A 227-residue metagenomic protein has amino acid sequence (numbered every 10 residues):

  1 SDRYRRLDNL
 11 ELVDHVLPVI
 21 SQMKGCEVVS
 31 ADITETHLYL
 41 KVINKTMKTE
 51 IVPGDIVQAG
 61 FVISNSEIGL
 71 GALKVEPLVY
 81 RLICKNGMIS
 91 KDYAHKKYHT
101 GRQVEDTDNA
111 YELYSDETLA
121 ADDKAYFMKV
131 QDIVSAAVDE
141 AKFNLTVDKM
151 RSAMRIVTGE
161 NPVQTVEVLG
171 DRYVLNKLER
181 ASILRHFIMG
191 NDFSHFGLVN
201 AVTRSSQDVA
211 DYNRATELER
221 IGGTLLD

Functional and structural regions predicted by a protein language model:
S1-L7, D14: Intrinsically disordered, low-complexity regulatory segments
E11-V19: Amphipathic alpha-helical segments that form well-ordered structural scaffolds and often line/cohere around active
P18-S21, D139: Extended, non-membrane alpha-helical segments enriched in charged/polar residues
S21-V52, R155, N213, L225: Ser/Thr-rich, low-complexity intrinsically disordered terminal regions
M47-D227: Intrinsically disordered, low-complexity regions enriched in serine/threonine
